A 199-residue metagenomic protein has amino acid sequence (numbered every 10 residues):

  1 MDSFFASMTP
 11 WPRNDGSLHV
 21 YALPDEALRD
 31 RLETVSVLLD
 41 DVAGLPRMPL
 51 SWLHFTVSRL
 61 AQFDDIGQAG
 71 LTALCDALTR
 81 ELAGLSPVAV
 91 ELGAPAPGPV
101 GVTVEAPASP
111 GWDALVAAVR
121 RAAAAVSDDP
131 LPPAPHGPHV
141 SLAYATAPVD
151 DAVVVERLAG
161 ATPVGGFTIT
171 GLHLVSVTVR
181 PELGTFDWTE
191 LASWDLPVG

Functional and structural regions predicted by a protein language model:
M1-G199: Histidine-dependent nucleotide/RNA phosphoesterase domain, centered on the 2H-phosphoesterase fold with its duplicated
